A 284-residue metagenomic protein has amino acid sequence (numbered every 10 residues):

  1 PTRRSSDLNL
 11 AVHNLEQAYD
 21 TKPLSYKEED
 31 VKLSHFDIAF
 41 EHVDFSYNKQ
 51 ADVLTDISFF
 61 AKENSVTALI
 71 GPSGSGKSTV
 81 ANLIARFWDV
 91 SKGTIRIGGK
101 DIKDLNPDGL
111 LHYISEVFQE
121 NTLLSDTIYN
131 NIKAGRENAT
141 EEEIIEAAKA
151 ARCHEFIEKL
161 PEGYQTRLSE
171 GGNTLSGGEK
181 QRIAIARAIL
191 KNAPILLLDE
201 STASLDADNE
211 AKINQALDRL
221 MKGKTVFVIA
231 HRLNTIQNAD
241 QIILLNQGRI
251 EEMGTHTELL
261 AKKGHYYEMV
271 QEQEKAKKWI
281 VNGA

Functional and structural regions predicted by a protein language model:
P1-A18: Cytosolic ends of transmembrane helices, especially the final helix of ABC transmembrane type-1 domains
T21, S25-Y26, V31-A284: ABC-type nucleotide-binding domain
